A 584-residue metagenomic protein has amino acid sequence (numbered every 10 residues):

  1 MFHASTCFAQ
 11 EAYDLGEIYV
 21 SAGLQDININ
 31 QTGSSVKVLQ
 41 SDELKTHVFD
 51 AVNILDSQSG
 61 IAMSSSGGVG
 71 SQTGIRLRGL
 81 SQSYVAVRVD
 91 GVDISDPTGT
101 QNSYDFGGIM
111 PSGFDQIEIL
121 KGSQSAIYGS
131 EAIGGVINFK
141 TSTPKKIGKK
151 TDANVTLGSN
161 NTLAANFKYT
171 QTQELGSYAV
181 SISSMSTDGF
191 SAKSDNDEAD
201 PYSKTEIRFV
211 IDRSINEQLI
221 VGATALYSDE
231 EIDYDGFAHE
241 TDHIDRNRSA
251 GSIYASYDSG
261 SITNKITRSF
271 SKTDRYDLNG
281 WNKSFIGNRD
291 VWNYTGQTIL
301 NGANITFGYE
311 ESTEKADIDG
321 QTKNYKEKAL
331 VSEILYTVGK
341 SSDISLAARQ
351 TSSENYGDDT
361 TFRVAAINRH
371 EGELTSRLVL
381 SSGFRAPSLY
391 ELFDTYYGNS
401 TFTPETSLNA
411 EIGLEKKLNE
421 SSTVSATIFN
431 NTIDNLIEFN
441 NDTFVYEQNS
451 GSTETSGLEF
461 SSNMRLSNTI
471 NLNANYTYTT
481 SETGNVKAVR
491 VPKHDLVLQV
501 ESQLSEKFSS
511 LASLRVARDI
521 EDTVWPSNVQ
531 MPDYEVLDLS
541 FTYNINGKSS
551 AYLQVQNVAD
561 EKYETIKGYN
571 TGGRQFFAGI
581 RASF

Functional and structural regions predicted by a protein language model:
G16-K45, G74: N-terminal periplasmic "start-of-domain" segments of outer-membrane beta-barrel proteins
A51-I54, T73-R76, V85-R88, Y104-M110 (+3 more regions): N-terminal periplasmic accessory domains that precede and gate Gram-negative outer-membrane beta-barrel machines
D93-K121: Short acidic/polar hinge/loop motifs at secondary-structure boundaries that mediate gating or recognition
S125-A126, N138, K145-G148, N154-T156 (+2 more regions): Periplasmic-side early beta-strands and strand-to-turn transitions of outer-membrane beta-barrels
K168-T170, T205, D212-I215, L378 (+1 more regions): Conserved C-terminal beta-signal and adjacent last beta-strands/turns of outer-membrane beta-barrel proteins
D212-E230, I244-T375, S422-F429, L458 (+2 more regions): Face-selective signature of the C-terminal outer-membrane beta-barrel domain
H239-D258, F285-D290, E354-G357, T361 (+7 more regions): Outer-membrane beta-barrel signature, preferentially recognizing the C-terminal barrel domain of Gram-negative
L335-S341, N430, N449-V524, K548-S550 (+1 more regions): Gram-negative outer-membrane beta-barrel transporters
